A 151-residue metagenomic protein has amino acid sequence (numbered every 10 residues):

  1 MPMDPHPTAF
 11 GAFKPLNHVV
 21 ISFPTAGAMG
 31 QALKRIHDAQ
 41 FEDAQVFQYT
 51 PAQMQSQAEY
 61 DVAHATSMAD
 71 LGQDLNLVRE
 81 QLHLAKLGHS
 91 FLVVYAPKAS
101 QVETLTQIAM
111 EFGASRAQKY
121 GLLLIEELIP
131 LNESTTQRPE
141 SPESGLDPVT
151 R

Functional and structural regions predicted by a protein language model:
M1-R151: Positively charged, small/polar-rich N-terminal and surface patches that mediate targeting and assembly and bind
